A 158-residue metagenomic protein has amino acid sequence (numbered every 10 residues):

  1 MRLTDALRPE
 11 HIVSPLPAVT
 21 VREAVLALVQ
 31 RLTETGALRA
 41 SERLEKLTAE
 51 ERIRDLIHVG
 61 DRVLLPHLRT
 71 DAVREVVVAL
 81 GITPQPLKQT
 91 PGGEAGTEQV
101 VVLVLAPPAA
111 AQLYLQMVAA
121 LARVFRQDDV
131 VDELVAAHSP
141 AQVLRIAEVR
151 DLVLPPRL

Functional and structural regions predicted by a protein language model:
M1-L158: Cytosolic covalent-transfer regions centered on His/Cys nucleophiles that carry phosphoryl or persulfide groups
